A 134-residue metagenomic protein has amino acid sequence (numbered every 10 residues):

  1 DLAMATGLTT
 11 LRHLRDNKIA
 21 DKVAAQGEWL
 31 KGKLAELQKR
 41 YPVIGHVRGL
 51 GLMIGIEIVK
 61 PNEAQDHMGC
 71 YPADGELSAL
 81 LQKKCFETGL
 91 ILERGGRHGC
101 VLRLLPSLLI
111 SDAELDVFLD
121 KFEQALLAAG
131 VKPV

Functional and structural regions predicted by a protein language model:
D1-V134: Conserved N-terminal phosphate-binding loop of PLP-dependent enzymes in the Aspartate aminotransferase
